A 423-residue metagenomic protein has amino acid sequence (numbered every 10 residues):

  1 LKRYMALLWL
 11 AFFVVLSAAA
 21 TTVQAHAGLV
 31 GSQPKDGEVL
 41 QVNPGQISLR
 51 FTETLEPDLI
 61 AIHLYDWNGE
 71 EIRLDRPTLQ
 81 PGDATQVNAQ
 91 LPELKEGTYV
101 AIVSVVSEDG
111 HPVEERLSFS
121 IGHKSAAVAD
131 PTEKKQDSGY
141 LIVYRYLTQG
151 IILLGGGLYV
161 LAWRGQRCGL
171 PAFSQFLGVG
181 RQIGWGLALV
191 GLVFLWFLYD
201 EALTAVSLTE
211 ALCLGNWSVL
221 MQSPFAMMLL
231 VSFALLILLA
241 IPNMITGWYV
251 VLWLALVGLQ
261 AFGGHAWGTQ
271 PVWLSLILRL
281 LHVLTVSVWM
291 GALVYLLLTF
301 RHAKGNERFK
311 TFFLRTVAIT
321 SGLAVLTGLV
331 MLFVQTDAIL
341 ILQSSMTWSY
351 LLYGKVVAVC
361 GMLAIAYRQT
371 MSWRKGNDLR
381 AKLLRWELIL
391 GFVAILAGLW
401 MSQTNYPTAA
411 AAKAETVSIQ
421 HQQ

Functional and structural regions predicted by a protein language model:
L1-L8: Bacterial N-terminal signal peptides that target proteins for export
V14-T22, Q403: C-terminal segment of classical bacterial N-terminal signal peptides
Q24-N43: N-terminal edge beta-strand
G28, P57-H63, D75, A84-E96 (+1 more regions): Polytopic transmembrane helical bundles with strong interfacial aromatic enrichment
P34-K35, L74-R76: Surface-exposed, proline-enriched loop/turn segments that connect beta strands in immunoglobulin-like
G37, N68-G69, G110: Detector for glycine-centered tight turns/loop "hinges" at secondary-structure junctions
L40-V42, Q80-G82, L94-E96: Surface-exposed coil/turn segments at beta-strand junctions on protein surfaces, enriched
I47-D75: Short, surface-exposed alpha-helix to beta-strand junction/turn motifs within ectodomains of secreted and cell-envelope
